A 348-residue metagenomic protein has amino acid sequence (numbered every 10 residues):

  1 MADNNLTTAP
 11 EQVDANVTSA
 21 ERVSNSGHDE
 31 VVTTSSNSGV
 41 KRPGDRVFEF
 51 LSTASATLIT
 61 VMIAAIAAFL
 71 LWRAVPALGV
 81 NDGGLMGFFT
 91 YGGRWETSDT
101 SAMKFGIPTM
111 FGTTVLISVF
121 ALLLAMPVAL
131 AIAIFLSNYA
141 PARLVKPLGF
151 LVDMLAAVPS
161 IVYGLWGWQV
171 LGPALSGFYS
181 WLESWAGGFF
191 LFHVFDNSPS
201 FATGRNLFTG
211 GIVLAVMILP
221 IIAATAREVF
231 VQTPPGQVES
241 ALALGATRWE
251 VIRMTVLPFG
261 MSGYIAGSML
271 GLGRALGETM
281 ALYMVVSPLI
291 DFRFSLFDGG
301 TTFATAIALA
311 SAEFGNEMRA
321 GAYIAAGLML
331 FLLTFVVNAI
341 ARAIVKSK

Functional and structural regions predicted by a protein language model:
M1-S55, A341-K348: Transmembrane alpha-helical segments of polytopic membrane transport and secretion proteins
T33-L51, W72-A121, P141, S200 (+1 more regions): Periplasmic/extracellular loop-to-transmembrane helix junction in inner-membrane transport proteins
V80-P108, Y163-V216: Membrane-interfacial helix termini and adjacent extracytoplasmic/periplasmic loops of multi-pass transporters
P108, G112, L116-L124, V128 (+4 more regions): Hydrophobic alpha-helical transmembrane segments of multipass integral membrane proteins, especially permease/channel
A121-V152, A341-K346: Transmembrane-helix boundary motif in ABC transporter permease subunits
L151-M154, V158, V162, I222-V229 (+3 more regions): Transmembrane alpha-helices
N197-S200, L282-F331: Interhelical loop and adjacent transmembrane-helix boundary motif in polytopic membrane transport permeases
R227-V231, P235, S311-K348: C-terminal transmembrane helix and the adjacent membrane-cytosol boundary/short C-terminal tail of inner/organellar
